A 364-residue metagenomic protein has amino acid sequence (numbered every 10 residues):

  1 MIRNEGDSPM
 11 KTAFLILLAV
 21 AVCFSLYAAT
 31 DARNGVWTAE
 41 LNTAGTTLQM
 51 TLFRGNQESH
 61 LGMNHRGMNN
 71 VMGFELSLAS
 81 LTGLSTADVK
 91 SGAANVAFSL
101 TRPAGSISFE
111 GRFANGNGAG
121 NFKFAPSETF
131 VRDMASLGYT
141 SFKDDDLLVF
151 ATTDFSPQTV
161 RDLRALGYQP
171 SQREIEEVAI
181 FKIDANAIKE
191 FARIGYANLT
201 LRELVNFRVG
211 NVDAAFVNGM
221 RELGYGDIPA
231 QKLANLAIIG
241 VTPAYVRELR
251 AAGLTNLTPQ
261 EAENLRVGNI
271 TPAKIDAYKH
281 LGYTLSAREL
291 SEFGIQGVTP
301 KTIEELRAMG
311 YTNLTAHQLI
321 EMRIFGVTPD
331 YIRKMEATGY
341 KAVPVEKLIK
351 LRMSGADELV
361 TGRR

Functional and structural regions predicted by a protein language model:
M1-P9: Short, Lys/Arg-enriched N-terminal segments with co-localized hydrophobic residues within the first ~10-30 amino acids
T12-F14: Organelle N-terminal transit peptides
I16-S25: Bacterial N-terminal signal peptides
Y27-R364: General marker for long, soluble alpha-helical cores
